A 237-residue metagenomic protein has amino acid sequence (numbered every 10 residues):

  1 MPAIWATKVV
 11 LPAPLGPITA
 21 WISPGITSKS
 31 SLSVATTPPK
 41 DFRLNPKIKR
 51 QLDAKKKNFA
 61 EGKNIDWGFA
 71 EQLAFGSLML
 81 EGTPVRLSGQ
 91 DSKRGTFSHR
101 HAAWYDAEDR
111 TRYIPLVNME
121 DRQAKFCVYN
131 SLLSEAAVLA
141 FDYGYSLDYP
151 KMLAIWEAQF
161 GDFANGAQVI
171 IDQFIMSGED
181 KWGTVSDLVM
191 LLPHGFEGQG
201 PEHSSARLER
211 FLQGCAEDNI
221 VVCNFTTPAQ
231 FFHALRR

Functional and structural regions predicted by a protein language model:
M1-P39: Conserved, typically small/hydrophobic "pivot" residues
K40-R237: Flexible, glycine-rich loop/tail regions that form catalytic "lids" or insertion modules at the edges of active sites
